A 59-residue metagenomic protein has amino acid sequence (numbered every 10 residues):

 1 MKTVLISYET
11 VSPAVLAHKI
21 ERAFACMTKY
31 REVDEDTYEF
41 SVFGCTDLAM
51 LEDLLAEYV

Functional and structural regions predicted by a protein language model:
M1-V4: Short structural boundary motif marking the start of a folded domain
S7-M27: Short amphipathic alpha-helix segments
E9-A14, F43-A49: Helix N-cap motif at beta-to-alpha junctions
K19, K29-R31, F40: Generic structural signal for short, flexible, solvent-exposed coil/loop and linker residues
K19-A23, M50-V59: Short amphipathic alpha-helices in soluble, non-transmembrane regions that often serve as interface/regulatory elements
F24, D34-D36: Intrinsically disordered, low-complexity segments enriched in polar/charged small residues
T28-E32, A56-V59: Conserved short beta-strand edge segments in small beta-sheet-based binding/regulatory domains
D36-G44: A generic structural motif
